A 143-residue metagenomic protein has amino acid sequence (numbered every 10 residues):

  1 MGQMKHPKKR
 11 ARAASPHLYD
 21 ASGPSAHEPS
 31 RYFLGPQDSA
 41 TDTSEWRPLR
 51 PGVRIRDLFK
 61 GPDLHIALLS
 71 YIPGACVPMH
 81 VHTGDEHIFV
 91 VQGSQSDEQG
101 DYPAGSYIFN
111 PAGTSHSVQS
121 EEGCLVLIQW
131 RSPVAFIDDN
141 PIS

Functional and structural regions predicted by a protein language model:
M1-D63, S143: A short, N-terminal "cap"/entry segment at the start of jelly-roll beta-barrel domains of the cupin/DSBH fold
I55-D57, I66-S70, H87, Y107-F109 (+1 more regions): Conserved hydrophobic/aromatic beta-strand scaffold that supports enzyme active sites
D57-F59, A67-L69, P78-H82, Q99-G100 (+1 more regions): Short histidine-centered beta-strand/loop micro-motifs that create catalytic or ligand/metal-coordination sites
P62-H65, P73-A75, S96, V134: Short, charged/polar surface micro-motifs in flexible loops or helix N-caps
I72-A75, H82-D97: Glycine- and acidic-residue-biased ligand/ion/polar-headgroup-sensing regions
C76, S106-Y107, L125: Residue-level marker of beta-strand positions
S96-S120: Short acidic-glycine-tyrosine-enriched beta hairpin
A112-D139: Ligand-binding loop in jelly-roll beta-barrel domains
